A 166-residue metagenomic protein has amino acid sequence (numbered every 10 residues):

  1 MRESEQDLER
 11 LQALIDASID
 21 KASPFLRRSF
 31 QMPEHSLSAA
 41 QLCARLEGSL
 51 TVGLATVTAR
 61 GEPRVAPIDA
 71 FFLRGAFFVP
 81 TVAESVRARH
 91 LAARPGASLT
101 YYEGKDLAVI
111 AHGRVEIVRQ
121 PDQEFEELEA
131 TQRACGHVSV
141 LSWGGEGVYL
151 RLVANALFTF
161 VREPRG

Functional and structural regions predicted by a protein language model:
M1-S36, L107-G166: Charged, gly/pro-rich active-site loop segments
K21, G48-S49, A93-R94, N155: Structured helix-beta-strand junction loops
R27-A59: Short, conserved active-site entrance elements at the starts or edges of catalytic domains
L42, R87-H90, E124-E127: Amphipathic alpha-helical interface surfaces
S49-A83, L91, A97-Y101, I110-A111: Short beta-strand segments
A93-A97, A130-R133: Short, intrinsically disordered, mixed-charge
E103-K105: Short, charged beta-turn/beta-strand-edge "cap" motif at the junction between a beta-strand and an adjacent loop
